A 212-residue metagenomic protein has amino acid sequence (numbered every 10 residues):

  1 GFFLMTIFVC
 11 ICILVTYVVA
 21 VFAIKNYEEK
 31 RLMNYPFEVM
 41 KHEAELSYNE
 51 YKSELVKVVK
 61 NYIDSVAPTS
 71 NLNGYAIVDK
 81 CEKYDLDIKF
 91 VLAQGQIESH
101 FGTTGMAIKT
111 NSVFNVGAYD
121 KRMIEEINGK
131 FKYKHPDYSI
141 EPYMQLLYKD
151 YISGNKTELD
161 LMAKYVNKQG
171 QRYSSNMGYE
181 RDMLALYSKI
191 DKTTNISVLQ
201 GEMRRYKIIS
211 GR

Functional and structural regions predicted by a protein language model:
F2-L92, Q96-R212: Catalytic cores of secreted/periplasmic lytic hydrolases that degrade extracellular macromolecules
